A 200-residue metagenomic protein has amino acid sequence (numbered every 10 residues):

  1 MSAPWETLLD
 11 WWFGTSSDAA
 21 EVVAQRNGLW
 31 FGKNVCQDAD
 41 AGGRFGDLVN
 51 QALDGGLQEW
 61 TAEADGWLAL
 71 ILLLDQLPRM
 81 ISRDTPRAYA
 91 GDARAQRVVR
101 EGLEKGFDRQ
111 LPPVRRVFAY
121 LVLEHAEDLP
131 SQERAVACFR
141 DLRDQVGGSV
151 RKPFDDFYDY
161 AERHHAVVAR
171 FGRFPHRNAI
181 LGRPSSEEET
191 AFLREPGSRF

Functional and structural regions predicted by a protein language model:
M1-F200: Intrinsically disordered, low-complexity activation-like regions
